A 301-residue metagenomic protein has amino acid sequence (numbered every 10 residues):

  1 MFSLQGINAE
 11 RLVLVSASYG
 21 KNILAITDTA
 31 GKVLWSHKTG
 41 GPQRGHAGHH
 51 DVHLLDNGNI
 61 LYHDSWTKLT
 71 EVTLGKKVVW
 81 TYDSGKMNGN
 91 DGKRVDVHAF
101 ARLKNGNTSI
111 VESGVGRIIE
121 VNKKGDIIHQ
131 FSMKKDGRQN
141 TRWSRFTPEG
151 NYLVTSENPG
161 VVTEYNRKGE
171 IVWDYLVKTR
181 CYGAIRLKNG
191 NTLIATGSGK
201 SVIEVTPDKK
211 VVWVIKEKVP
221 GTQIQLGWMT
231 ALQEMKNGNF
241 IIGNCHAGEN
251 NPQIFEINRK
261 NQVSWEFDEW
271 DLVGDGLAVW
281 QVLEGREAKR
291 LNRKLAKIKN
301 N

Functional and structural regions predicted by a protein language model:
F2-N301: Histidine-/acidic-rich catalytic cores in large beta-rich domains
